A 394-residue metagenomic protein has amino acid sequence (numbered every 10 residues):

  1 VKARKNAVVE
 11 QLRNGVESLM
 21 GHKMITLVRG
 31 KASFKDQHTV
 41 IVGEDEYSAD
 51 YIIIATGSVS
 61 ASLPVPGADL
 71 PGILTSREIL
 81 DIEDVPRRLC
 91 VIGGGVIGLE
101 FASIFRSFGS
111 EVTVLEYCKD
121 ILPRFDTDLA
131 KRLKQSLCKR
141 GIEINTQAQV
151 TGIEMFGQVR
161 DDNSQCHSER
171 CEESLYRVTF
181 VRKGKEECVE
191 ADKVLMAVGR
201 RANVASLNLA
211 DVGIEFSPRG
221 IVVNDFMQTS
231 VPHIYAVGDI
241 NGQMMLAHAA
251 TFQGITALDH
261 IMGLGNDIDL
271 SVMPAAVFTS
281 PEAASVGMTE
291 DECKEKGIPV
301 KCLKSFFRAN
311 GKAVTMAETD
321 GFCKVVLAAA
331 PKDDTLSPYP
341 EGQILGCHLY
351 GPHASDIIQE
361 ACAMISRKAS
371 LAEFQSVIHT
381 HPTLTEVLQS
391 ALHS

Functional and structural regions predicted by a protein language model:
A7-R13, E17, L80-D81, P86-C90 (+4 more regions): Rossmann-like dinucleotide-binding cores of NAD(P)H-dependent redox enzymes
L19-I53, V59: Conserved redox-cofactor binding core of oxidoreductases
M24-T26, V59-A61, E215-S217, L264-P274 (+1 more regions): A short alpha-helix-loop-beta-strand transition element characteristic of N-terminal alpha/beta dinucleotide-binding
T26-R29, S33-V40, G109-D225, M288 (+3 more regions): A Rossmann-like FAD-binding core segment of flavoenzymes
A32, Y47-G57, V91-I92, V112 (+4 more regions): Short hydrophobic core segments
T56-L115, R140-I144, A210-V212, F216-F226 (+1 more regions): Glycine-rich dinucleotide-binding loop and its adjacent helix/turn
D69-P86, G157, C188-M262, K332-D334: FAD-site-proximal beta/loop scaffold in flavoenzymes
F278-T289, K294-S394: Flexible, glycine-rich terminal cap/loop adjacent to redox cofactors in electron-transfer oxidoreductases
